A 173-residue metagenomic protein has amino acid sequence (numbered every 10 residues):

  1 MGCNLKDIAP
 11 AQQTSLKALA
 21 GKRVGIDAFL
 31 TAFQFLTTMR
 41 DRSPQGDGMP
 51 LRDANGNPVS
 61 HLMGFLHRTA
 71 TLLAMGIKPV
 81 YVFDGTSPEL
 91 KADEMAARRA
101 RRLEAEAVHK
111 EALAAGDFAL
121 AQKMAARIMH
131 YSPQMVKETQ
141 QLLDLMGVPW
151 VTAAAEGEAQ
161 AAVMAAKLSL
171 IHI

Functional and structural regions predicted by a protein language model:
C3-I8, L19-E156, Q160-M164: Noncatalytic, basic helical substrate-engagement surface that gates or grips nucleic-acid strands
I8-T14: A short, compositionally biased domain-edge/stem linker segment
A165-S169: Short, surface-exposed basic-aromatic patches at helix termini and helix-loop junctions that form
I171-I173: Conserved small/polar residues in nucleotide/adenosyl-binding loops
